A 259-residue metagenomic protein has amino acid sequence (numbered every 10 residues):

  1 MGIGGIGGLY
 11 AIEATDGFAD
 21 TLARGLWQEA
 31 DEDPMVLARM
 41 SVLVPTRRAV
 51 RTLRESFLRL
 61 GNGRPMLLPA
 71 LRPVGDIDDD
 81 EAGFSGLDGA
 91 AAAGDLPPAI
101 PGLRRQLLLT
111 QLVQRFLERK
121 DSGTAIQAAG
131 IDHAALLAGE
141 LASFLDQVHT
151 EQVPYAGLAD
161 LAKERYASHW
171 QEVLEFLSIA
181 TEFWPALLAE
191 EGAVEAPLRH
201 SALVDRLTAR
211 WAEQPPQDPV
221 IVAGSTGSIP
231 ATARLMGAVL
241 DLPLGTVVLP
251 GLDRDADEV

Functional and structural regions predicted by a protein language model:
M1-A30: N- or domain-start disorder-to-order transition segments that initiate the globular core
L9-A11, L71, V247: Conserved beta-strand scaffold positions in the cores of enzyme catalytic domains, especially in NTP/NDP-utilizing
Q28, S228-L244: Histidine-anchored nucleotide/phosphate-binding helix
D31-V36, A212-E213: Surface-exposed acidic, glycine-flexible loop patches that form ligand/cofactor-binding and adhesion interfaces
V36-A49, V220-G224, V247-P250: Conserved RecA-like ASCE P-loop NTPase motor core of nucleic-acid helicases/translocases
L37-M40, R64-P69, P216-D218, L242-G245: Short glycine-/polar-rich loops that comprise or flank the Walker A/P-loop and associated switch/sensor motifs
V44-P215, P230, G237, L249-D257: Basic/charged alpha-beta structural segments of nucleotide/phosphate-handling enzymes
P215-I229: Conserved P-loop NTPase "ATPase switch" module shared by AAA+ and STAND
